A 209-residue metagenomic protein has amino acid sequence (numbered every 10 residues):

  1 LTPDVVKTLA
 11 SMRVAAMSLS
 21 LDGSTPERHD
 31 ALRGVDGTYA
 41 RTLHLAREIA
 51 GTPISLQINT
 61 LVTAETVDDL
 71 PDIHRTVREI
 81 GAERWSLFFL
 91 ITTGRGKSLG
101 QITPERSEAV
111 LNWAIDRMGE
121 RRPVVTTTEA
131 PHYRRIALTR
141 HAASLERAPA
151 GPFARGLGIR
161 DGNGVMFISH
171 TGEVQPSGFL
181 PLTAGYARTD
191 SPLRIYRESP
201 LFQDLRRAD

Functional and structural regions predicted by a protein language model:
L1: Conserved phosphotransfer active-site motifs of two-component signaling proteins, especially the receiver
D4, R28, L32, I195: Residues that scaffold the ATP/ADP-binding catalytic core of kinase and kinase-like folds
D4-V5, D69: Short acidic active-site motifs
A10-A15, S20-D22, E27-F179, T183-A184: Radical SAM enzyme [4Fe-4S]-AdoMet core and its adjacent flexible, acidic and glycine-rich loops/tails across
F153, L180-D209: Membrane-interface junctions of multi-pass transporters
